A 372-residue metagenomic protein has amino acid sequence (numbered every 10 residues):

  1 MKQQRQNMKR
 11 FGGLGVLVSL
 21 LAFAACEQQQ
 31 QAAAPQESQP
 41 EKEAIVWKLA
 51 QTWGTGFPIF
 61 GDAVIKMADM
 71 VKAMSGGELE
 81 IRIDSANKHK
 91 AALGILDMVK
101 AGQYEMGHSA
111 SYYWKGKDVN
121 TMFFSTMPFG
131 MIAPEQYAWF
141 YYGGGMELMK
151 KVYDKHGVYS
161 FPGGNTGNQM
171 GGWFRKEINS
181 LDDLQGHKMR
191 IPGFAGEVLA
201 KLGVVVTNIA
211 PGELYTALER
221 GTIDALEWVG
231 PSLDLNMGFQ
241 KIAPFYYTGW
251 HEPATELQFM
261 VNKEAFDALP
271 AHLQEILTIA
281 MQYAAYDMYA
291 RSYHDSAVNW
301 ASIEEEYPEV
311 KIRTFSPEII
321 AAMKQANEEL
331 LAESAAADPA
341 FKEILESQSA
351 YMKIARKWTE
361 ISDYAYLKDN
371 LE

Functional and structural regions predicted by a protein language model:
K2-L14: Bacterial N-terminal signal peptides that target proteins for export
K2-R5, F23-A25, A33: Glycine-centered signal
R10-G13, D118, Y142, Y247: Hydrophobic alpha-helical segments, principally membrane-spanning helices and signal/leader peptides
G15-A22: Bacterial N-terminal signal peptides
C26-Q136, Y153-E372: N-terminal secretory/targeting leader peptides
I132-K150: A gly/proline- and charged-residue-enriched helix-loop-helix capping module
